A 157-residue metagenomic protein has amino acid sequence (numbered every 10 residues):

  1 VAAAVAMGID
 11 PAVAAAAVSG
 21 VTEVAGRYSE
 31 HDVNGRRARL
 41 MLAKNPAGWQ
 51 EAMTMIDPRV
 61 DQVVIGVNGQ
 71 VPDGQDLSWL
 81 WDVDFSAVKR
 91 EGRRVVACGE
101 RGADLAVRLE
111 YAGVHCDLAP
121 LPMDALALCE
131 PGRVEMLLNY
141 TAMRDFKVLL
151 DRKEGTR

Functional and structural regions predicted by a protein language model:
V5-R157: ATP-dependent carboxylate-amine ligase
